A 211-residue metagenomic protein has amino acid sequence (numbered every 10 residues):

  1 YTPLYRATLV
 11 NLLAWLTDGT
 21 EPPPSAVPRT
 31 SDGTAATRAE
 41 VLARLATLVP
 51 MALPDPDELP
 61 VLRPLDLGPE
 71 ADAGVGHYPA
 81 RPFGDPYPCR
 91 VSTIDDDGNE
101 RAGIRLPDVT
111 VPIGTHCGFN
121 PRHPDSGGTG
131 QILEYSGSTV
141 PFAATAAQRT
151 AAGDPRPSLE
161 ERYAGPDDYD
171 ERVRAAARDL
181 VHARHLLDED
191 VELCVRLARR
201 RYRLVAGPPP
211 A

Functional and structural regions predicted by a protein language model:
Y1-A211: C-terminal His-loop and adjacent cap/lid subdomain of alpha/beta-hydrolase
